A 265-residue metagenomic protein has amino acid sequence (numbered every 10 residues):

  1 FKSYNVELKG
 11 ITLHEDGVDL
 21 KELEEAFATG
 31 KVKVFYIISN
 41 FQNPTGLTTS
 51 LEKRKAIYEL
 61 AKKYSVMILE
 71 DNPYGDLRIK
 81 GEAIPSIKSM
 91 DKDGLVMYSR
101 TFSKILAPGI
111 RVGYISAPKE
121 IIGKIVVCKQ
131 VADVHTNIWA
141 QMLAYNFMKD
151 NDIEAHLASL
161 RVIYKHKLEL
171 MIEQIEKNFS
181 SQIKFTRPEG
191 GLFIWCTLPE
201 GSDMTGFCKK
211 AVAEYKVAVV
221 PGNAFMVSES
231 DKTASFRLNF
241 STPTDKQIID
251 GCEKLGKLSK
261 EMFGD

Functional and structural regions predicted by a protein language model:
F1-D265: PLP-dependent class I/II
